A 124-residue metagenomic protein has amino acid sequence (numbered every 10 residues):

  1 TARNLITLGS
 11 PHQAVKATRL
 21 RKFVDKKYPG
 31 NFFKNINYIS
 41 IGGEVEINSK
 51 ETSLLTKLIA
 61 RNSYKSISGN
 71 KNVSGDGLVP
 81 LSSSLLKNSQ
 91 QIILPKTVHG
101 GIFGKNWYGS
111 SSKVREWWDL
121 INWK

Functional and structural regions predicted by a protein language model:
T1-L55, D76: Serine-dependent carboxylesterase/thioesterase catalytic core of lipase-like alpha/beta-hydrolase/SGNH enzymes
K34-K124: C-terminal catalytic-base region of ester-bond hydrolases, centering on the histidine of the charge-relay
